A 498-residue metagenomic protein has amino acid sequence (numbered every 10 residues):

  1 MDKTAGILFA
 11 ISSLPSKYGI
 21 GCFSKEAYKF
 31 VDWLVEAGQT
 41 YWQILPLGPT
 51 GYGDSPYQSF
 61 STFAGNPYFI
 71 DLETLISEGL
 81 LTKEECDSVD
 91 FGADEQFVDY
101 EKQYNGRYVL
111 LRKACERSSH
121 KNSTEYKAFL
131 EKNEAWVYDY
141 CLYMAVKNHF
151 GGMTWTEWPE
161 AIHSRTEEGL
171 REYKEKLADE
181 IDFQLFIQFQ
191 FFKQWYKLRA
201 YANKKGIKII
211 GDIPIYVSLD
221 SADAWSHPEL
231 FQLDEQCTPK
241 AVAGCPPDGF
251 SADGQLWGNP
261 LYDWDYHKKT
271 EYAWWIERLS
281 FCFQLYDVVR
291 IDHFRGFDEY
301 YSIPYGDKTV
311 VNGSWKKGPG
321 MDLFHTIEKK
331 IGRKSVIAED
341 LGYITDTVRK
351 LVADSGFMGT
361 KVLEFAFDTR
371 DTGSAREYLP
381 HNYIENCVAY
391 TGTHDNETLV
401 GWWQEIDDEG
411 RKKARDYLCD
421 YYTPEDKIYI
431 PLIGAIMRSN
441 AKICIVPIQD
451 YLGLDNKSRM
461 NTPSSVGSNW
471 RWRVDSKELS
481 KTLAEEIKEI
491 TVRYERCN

Functional and structural regions predicted by a protein language model:
M1-S12, Y28: N-terminal regions that are enriched for targeting/export leaders and immediately downstream pro/stem segments
A10, S16, D54-Q188, F192 (+4 more regions): Alpha-amylase-like alpha-glycosidases and glucanotransferases acting on alpha-linked glucans and related
K25-T50, L285-Y286, I436: Catalytic domains of carbohydrate-active enzymes, especially glycoside hydrolases
V35, W195-K205, E328, V352-A353: Surface-exposed amphipathic alpha-helices with a cationic face
E36, I162, W472, L483 (+2 more regions): Domain-scale activation on soluble regions of proteins
Q39-P46, K208-P214, Q284-G296: Short acidic catalytic loops
Q184, Q188-V217: Conserved, well-ordered alpha-helix/loop/beta-strand core segments that scaffold catalytic motifs
